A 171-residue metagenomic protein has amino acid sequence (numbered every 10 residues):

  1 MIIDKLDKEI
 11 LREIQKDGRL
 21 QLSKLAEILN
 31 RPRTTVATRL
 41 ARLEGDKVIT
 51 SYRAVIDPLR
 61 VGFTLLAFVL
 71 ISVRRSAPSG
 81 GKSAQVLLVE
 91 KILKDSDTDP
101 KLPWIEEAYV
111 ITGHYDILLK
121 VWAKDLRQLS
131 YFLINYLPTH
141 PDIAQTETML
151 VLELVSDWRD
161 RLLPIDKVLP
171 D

Functional and structural regions predicted by a protein language model:
M1-D171: A compositional/biophysical signature of low hydrophobicity enriched in polar/charged and small residues
